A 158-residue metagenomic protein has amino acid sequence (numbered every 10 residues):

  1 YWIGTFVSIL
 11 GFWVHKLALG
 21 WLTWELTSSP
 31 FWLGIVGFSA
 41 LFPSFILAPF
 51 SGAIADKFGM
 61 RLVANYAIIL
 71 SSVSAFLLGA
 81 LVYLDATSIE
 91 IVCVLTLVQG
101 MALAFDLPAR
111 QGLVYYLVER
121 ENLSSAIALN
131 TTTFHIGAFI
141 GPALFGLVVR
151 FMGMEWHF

Functional and structural regions predicted by a protein language model:
Y1-F158: Alpha-helical transmembrane-bundle signature of multi-pass membrane transport and export proteins
